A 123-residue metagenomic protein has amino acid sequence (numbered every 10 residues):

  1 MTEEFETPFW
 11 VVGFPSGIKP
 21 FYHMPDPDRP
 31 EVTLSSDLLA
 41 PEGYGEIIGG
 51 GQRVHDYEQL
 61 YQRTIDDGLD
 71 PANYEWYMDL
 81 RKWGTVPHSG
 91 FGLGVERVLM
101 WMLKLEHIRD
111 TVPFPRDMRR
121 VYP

Functional and structural regions predicted by a protein language model:
M1-P123: A translation/RNA-centric and nucleic-acid-associated enzymatic feature enriched in Class II aminoacyl-tRNA synthetases
